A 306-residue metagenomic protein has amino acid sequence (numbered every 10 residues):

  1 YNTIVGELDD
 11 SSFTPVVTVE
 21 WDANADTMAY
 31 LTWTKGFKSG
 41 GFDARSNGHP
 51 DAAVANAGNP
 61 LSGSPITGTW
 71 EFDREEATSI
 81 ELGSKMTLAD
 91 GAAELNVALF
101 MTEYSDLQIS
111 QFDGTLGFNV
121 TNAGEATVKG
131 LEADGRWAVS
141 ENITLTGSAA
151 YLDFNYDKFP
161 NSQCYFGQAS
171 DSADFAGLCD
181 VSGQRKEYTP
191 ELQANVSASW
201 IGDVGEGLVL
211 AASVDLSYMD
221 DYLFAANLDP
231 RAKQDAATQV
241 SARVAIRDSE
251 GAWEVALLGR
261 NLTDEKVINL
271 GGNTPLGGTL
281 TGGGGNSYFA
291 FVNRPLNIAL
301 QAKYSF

Functional and structural regions predicted by a protein language model:
Y1-G6, I66-E71, G117-N122, G130 (+3 more regions): Extracellular loop and loop/strand-boundary signature of outer-membrane beta-barrel proteins
Y1-N24, S62, T67, I143: Signature of Gram-negative outer-membrane beta-barrel scaffolds
S12-P15, M28, A77-E81, A126-D134 (+4 more regions): Transmembrane beta-barrel architecture of outer-membrane proteins
D22, M28-T34, A55-L131, A138 (+2 more regions): Membrane-embedded beta-barrel scaffold of Gram-negative outer-membrane proteins
D26-A29, D90-L95, N142-L145, G205-L208 (+1 more regions): Repeated loop/turn-to-beta-strand initiation elements of outer-membrane beta-barrel proteins
F42-G48, L107-G114, L152, D157-C164 (+2 more regions): Outer-membrane beta-barrel translocator domains and adjoining extracellular loop/strand segments of Gram-negative
N96-E103, T121-A226, K303-S305: Gram-negative outer-membrane beta-barrel transporters
D215-A225, I246-F306: C-terminal beta-signal and adjacent terminal beta-strands/loops of Gram-negative outer-membrane beta-barrel proteins
